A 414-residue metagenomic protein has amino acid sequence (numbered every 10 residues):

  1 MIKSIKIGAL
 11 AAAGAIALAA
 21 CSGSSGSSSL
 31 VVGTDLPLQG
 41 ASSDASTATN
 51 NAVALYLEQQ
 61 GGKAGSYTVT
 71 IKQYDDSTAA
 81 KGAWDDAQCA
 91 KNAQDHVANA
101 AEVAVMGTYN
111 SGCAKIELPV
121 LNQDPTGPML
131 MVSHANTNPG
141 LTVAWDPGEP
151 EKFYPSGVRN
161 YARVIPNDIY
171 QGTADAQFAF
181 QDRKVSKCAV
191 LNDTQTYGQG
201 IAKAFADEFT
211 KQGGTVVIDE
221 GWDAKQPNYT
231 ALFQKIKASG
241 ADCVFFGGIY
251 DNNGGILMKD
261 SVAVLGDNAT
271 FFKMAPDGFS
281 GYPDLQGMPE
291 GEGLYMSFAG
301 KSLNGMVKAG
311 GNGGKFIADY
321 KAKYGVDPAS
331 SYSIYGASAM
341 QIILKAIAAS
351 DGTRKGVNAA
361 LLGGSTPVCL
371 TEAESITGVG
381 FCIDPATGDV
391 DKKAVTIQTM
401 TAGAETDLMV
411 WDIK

Functional and structural regions predicted by a protein language model:
M1-V31, K63-G65, K414: Short, low-complexity disordered leader/linker segments with a strong preference for bacterial N-terminal type II
G33-A52, Q60, A64, Y74-D86 (+4 more regions): Extracytoplasmic "Venus flytrap"
L38-A41, D76-A80, N110-K115, N136-L141 (+7 more regions): Solvent-exposed loop/turn segments at secondary-structure junctions within structured extracellular/periplasmic domains
D44-A48, K63-E151, W222-P227, V264: Beta-alpha junction/loop-to-helix N-cap segments that form part of ligand/metal-binding clefts
E102-I218, F272-M288, E292-Y295: Extracytoplasmic ligand/sensor domains, especially the bilobed periplasmic-binding protein
S111-N122, A241-V264: Hydrophobic alpha-helical
M258-A337, T401, L408-D412: Extracellular/periplasmic periplasmic-binding protein-like sensory domains
Y320-S333, L344-E405: Segments of small-molecule ligand-sensing domains
